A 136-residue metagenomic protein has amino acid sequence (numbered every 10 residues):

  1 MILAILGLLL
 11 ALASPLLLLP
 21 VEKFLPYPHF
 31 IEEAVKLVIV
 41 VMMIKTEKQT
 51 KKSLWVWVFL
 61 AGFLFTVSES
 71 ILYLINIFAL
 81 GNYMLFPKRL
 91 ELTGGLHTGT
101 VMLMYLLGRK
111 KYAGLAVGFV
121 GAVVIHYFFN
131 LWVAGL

Functional and structural regions predicted by a protein language model:
M1-L136: Hydrophobic alpha-helical segments at protein termini of multi-pass membrane proteins
